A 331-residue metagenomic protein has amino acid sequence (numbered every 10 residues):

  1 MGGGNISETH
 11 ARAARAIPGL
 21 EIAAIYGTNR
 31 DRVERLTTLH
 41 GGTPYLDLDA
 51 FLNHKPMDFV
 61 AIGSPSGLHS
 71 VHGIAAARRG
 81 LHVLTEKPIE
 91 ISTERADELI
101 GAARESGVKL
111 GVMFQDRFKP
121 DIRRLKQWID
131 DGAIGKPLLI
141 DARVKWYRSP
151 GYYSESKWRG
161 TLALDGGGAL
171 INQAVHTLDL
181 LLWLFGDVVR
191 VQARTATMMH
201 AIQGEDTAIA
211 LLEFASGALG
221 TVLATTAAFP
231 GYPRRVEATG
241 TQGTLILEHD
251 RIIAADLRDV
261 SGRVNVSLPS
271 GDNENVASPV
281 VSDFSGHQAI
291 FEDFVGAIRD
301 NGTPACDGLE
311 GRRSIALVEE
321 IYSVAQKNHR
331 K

Functional and structural regions predicted by a protein language model:
M1-H40: N-terminal Rossmann-like dinucleotide-binding module
G42-L48: Conserved SAM-binding strand-loop segment of SAM-dependent methyltransferases
H54, F59, P65-S66, S70-R117 (+1 more regions): Beta-strand-loop-alpha-helix segment that lines the small-molecule cofactor/substrate pocket of alpha/beta enzymes
F59-A61, D97, A215, P279 (+1 more regions): C-terminal helix-rich "cap/oligomerization" subdomain common to oxidoreductases
G101-K109, R123-L139, T239-G240, T244: Basic phosphate/pyrophosphate-binding loop/patch that engages nucleotide-derived ligands
D116-A201, N328: Predominantly a Rossmann-like dinucleotide-binding segment in NAD(P)-dependent oxidoreductases
N172, L178-A254, V281-F284, Q288-N301: Contiguous beta-strand/loop segments that form the cofactor/metal-binding neighborhood of enzyme cores
